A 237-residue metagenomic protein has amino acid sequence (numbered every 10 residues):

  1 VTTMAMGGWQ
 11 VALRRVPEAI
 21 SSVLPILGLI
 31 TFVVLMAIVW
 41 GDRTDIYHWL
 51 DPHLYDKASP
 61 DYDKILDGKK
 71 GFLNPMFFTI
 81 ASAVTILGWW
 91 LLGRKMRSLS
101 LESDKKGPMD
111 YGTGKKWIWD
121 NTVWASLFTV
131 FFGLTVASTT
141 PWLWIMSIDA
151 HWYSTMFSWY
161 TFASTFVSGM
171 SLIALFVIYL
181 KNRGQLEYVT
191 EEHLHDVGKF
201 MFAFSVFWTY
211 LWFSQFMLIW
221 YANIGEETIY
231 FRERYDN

Functional and structural regions predicted by a protein language model:
V1-G107, F128: Transmembrane-helix bundle segments that line or gate the permeation/cavity pathway in multi-pass membrane proteins
K69-G71, P75-N237: Long, contiguous internal "core" modules enriched in hydrophobic/ aromatic residues
